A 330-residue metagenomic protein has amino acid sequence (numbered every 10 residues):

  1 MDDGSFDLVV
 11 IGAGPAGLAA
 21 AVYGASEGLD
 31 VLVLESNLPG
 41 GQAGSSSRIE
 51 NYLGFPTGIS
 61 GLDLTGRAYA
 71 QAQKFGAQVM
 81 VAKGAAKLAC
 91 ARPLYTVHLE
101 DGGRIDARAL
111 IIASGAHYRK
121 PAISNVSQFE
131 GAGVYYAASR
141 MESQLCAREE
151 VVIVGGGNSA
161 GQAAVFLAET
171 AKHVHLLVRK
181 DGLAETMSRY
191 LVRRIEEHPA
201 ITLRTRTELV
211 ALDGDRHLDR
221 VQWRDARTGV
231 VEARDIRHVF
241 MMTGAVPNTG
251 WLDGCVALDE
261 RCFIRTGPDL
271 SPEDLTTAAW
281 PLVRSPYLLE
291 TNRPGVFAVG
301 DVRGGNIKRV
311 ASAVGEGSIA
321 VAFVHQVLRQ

Functional and structural regions predicted by a protein language model:
M1-I11, S26-E27, G44-S45, Q78-E149 (+3 more regions): FAD-binding core/adjacent interface of flavoenzyme oxidoreductases
D2-F6, V10-S36, E130, Y136-R189 (+3 more regions): Rossmann-like dinucleotide/flavin-binding elements
N37-S60, E185-V192: Conserved N-terminal glycine-rich FAD pyrophosphate-binding loop of Rossmann-like flavoproteins
R48-L53, F129, V152-I153, L191-E196 (+1 more regions): Short, hinge-like loop/turn segments at secondary-structure boundaries
Y52-M80: Conserved FAD-binding subdomain of flavin-dependent enzymes
G54-F55, E100, A107, V154 (+2 more regions): Thr-Gly-centered strand-to-loop micro-motif
A72-L99, R104-A107, A168-V283, Q326-Q330: A Rossmann-like FAD-binding core segment of flavoenzymes
